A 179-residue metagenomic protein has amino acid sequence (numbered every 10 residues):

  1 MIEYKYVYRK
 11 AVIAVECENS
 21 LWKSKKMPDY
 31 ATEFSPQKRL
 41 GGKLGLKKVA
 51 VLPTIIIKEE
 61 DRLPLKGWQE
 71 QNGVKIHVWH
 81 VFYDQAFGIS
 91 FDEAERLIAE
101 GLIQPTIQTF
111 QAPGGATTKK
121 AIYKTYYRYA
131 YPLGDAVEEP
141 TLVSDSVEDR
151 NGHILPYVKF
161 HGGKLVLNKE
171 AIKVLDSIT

Functional and structural regions predicted by a protein language model:
M1-D29: Active-site metal-binding core of divalent-cation-utilizing nuclease and nuclease-like domains
I2-Y8, F34-G45, L52, R62-T179: Non-catalytic C-terminal interaction segments of nucleic acid-processing enzymes
K10-A11, C17-L21, K48-I56, E70: Positively charged, hydrophobic/aromatic-enriched amphipathic segments
W22-F34, T54-E60: Active-site-adjacent loop/helix micro-motif of nuclease/hydrolase catalytic cores
